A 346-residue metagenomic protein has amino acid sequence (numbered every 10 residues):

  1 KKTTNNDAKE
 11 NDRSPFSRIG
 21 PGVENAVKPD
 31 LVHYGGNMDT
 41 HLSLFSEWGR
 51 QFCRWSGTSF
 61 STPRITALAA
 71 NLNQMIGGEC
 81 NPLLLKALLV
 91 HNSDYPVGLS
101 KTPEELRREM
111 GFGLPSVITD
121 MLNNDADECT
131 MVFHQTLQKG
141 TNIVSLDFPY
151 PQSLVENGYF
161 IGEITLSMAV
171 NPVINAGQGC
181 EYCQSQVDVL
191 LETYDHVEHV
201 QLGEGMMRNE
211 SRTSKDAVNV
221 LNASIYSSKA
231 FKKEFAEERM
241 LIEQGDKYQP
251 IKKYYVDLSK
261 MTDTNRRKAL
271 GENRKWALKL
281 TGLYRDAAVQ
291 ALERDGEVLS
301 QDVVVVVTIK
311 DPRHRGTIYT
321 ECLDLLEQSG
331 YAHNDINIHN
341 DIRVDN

Functional and structural regions predicted by a protein language model:
K2-T62, E79: Catalytic-core environment of secreted peptidases
L31, L68, L89: Divalent metal-coordination and catalytic microenvironments
S61-I76: Short, small-residue alpha-helix embedded
I76-K101: An often Trp-containing, charged/polar helix-loop segment at the C-terminal end of enzyme catalytic cores
V97-P115, H199-T213: Charged/polar, low-hydrophobicity segments characteristic of intrinsically disordered regions and flexible loops
R107-Q201: Secreted peptidase-domain scaffold signal
Y182-G203, S214-N222, F231, E238-M240 (+2 more regions): C-terminal edge strands of extracellular/lumenal beta-sandwich accessory domains
